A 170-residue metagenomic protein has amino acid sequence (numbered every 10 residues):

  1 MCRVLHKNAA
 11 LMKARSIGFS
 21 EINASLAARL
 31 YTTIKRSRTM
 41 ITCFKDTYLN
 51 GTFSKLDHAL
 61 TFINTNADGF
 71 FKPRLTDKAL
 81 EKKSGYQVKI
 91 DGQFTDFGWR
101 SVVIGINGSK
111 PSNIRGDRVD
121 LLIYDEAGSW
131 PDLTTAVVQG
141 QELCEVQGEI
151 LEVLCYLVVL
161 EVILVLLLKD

Functional and structural regions predicted by a protein language model:
M1-D170: Phosphate/NTP-binding elements of NTP-utilizing enzymes
